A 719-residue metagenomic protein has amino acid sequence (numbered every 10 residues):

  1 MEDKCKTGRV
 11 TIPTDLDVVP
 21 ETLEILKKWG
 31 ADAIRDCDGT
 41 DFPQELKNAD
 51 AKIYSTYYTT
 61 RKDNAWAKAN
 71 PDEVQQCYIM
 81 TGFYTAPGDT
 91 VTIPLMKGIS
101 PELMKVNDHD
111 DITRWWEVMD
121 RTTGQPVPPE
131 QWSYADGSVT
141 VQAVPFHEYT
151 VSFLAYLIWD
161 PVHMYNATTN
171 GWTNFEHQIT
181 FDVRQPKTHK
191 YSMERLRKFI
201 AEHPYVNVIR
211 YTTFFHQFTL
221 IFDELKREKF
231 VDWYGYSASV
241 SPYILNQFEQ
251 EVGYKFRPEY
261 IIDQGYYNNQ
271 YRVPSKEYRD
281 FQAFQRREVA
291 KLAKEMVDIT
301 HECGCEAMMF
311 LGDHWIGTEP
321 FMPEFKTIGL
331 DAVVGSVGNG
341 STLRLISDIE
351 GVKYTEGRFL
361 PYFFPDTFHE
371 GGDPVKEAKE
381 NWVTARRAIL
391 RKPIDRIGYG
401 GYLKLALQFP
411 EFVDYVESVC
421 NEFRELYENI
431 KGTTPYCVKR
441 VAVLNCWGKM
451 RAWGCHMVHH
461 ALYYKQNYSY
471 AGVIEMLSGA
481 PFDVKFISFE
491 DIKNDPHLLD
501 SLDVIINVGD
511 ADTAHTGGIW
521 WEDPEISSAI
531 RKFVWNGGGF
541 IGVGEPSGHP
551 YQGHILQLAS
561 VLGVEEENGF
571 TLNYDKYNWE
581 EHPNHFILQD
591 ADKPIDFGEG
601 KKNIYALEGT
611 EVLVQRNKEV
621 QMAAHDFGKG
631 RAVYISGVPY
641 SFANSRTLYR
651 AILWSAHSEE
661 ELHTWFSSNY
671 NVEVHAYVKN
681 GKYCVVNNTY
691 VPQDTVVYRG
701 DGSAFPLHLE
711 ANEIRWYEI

Functional and structural regions predicted by a protein language model:
E2-R61, K68-P101: Noncatalytic N-terminal accessory/assembly modules of large enzymes
G8-T14, A31-C37, G171-K190, V273-A290 (+7 more regions): The substrate-binding groove and active-site-proximal loops of carbohydrate-active enzymes, especially glycoside
T11-K52, R195-T212, F325, A332-V333 (+3 more regions): Catalytic domains of carbohydrate-active enzymes, especially glycoside hydrolases
E45-L46, A65-A67, L196-R197, N207-F214 (+11 more regions): Hydrophobic targeting/anchoring helices
A69-T327, L345, K431: Polysaccharide-binding and catalytic clefts of secreted carbohydrate-active enzymes
L220-D223, F230, K404-V438, S478 (+4 more regions): Extracellular ligand-binding/catalytic regions of CAZymes and related secreted enzymes and adhesion modules
A461-F486: Short helix-loop-beta junction
G517-K593, G598: A glycine-rich, often tryptophan-bearing local segment used as a flexible ligand/cofactor-contacting loop or short
